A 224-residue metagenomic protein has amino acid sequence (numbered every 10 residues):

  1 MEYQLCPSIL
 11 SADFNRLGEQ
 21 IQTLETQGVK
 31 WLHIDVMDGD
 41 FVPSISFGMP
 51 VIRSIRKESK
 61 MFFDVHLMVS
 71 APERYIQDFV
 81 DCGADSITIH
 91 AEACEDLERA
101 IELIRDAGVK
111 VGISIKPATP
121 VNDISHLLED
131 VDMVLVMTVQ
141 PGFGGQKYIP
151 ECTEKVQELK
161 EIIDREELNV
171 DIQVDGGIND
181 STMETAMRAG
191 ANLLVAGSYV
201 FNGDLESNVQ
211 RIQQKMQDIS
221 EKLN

Functional and structural regions predicted by a protein language model:
M1, E166-N169, N224: Short helix-terminating capping/connector loops at secondary-structure junctions
M1-T88, A93-D96, L103-D106, K110-V111 (+7 more regions): Conserved N-terminal beta1-alpha1 strand-loop-helix module at the mouth
P7, I113, V174, V195-A196: Hydrophobic residues in well-ordered beta-strands that form the structural core
E92-C94, K116-A118, V139-G142, S198-F201: Short, acidic/turn-prone active-site loops that include or flank metal/cofactor- and phosphate-binding residues
A118-P120, N179: Short acidic loop-to-helix transition motifs that present clustered carboxylates
V121-N122, F143-G145: Short acidic/glycine-rich loop or secondary-structure boundary segments that cap or lie
Q140, K147-L193, Y199: Active-site/ligand-binding-proximal alpha/beta "capping" segment
